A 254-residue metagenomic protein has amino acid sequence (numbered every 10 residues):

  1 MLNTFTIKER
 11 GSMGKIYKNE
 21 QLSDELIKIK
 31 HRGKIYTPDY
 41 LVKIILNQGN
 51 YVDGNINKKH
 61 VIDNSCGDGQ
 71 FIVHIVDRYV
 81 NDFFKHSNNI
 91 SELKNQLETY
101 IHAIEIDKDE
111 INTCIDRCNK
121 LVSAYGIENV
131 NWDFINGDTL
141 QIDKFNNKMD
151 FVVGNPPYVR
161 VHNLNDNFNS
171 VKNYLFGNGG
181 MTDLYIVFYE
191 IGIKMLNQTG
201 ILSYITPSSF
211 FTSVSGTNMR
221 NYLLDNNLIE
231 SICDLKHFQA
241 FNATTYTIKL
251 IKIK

Functional and structural regions predicted by a protein language model:
M1-Q96, H102-R117, L121, D143 (+3 more regions): Class I S-adenosyl-L-methionine
K30-H31, I35-I44, S65-V73, V80 (+2 more regions): Signature of N6-adenine DNA methyltransferases within the class I
N55, N95, E128, D225-L228: Short, structurally constrained coil/turn elements that cap an alpha-helix or connect an alpha-helix to the following
I56-K58, E98, K148-M149, T199: A general structural motif
K59, I101, F134, F151: Hydrophobic "anchor" residues on beta-strands that sit immediately upstream of conserved functional sites
L97, I135, Y246: Residues that flank catalytic or metal-binding motifs in active/ligand-binding sites
Y100, N131-D133, L228-S231: Conserved beta-strand segments of alpha/beta enzyme cores
I115-I142: S-adenosyl-L-methionine
